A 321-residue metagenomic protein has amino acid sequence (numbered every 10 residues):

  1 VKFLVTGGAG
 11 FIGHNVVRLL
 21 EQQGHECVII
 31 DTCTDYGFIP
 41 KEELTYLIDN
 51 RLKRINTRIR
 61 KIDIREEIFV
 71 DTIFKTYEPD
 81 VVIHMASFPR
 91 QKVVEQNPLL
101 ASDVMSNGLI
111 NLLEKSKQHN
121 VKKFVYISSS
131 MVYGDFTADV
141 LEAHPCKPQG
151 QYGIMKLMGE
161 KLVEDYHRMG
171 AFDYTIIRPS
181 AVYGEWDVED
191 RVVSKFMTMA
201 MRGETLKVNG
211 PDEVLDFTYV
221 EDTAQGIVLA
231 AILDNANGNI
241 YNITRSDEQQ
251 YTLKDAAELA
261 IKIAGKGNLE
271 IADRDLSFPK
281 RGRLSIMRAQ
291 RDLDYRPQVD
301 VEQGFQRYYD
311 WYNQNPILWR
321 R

Functional and structural regions predicted by a protein language model:
V1-R178: N-terminal Rossmann-like NAD(P)+-binding domain of SDR-like oxidoreductases, especially those catalyzing
A9-I12, F136, M155, W186 (+3 more regions): Gly/Ser/Thr-rich beta-alpha loop segments that engage phosphate groups in nucleotides
Y36-F38, G134-F136, E185, Q249-Y251 (+1 more regions): A short beta-to-alpha transition loop/helix N-cap that caps and shapes the active-site region
R65, A101, G184, V214-L215 (+1 more regions): Glycine-/small-residue-rich active-site loops that bind phosphorylated ligands and cofactors
I68, D80, K92, L99 (+7 more regions): Residues in well-ordered alpha-helical elements
P89, H144, S180-A181, G210-D212 (+1 more regions): Short, histidine-centered active-site or binding-site loop motifs used for metal coordination, general acid-base
A138, Q149-Q151, L157, K161-L215 (+2 more regions): NAD(P)-dependent short-chain dehydrogenase/reductase
A200-R321: C-terminal substrate-binding subdomain of Rossmann-fold SDR/epimerase-dehydratase oxidoreductases
